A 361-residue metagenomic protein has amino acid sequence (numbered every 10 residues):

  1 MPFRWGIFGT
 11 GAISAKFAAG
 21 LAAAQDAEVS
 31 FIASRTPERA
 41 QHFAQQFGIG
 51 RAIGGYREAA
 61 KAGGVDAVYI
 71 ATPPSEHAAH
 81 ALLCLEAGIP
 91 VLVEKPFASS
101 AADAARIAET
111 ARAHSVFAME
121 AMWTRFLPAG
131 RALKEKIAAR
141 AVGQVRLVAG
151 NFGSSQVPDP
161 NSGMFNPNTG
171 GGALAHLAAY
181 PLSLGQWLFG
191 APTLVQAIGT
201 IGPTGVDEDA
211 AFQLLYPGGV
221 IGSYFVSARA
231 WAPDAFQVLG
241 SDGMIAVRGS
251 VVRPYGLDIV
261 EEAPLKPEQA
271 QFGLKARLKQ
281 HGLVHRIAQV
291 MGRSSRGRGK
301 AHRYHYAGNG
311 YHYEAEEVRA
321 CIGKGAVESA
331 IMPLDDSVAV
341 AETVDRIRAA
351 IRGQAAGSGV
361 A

Functional and structural regions predicted by a protein language model:
M1, A67-Y69, R303-H305, Y313-A361: C-terminal helix-rich "cap/oligomerization" subdomain common to oxidoreductases
M1-F47, G353, V360: N-terminal Rossmann-like dinucleotide-binding module
F47-T110: Beta-loop-alpha module in the N-terminal Rossmann-like domain of NAD(P)-dependent dehydrogenases, especially those
I53, V93, A118-E120, A149 (+1 more regions): Hydrophobic residues in well-ordered beta-strands that form the structural core
R106-T124, Q144-L147: Rossmann-fold dehydrogenase core element
T124-I198, P203: Predominantly a Rossmann-like dinucleotide-binding segment in NAD(P)-dependent oxidoreductases
I221-E316, A326, A330-P333: NAD(P)-dinucleotide binding in Rossmann-like oxidoreductases
